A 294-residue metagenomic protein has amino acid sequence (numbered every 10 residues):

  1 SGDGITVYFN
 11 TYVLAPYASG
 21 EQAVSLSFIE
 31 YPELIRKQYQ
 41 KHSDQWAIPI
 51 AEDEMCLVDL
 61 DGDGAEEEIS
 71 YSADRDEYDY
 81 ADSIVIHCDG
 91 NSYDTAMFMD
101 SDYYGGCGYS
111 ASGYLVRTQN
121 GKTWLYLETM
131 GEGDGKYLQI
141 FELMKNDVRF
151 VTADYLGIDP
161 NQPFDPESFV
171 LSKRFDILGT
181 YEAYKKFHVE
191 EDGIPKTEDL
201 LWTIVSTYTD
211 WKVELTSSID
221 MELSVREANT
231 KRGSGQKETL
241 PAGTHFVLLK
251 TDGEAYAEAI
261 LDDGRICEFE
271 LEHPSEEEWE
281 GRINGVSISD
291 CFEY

Functional and structural regions predicted by a protein language model:
G2-I5, G105-V225: Short aromatic loop motif centered on NTY/YTY
F9, Y17-Q45, D199-I219, W279-Y294: Sequence/structural signature of beta-propeller modules and their immediately flanking N-terminal secretory/stalk
L14-L26, E30-Q40, V85-F98, Q139-Y155 (+1 more regions): Surface-exposed loop/turn elements that mediate protein-protein interactions on large endomembrane-trafficking
C56, G235-Q236: Short, conserved secondary-structure segments in the cores of folded domains
D59-D61, R117-T118: Calcium-coordinating acidic loop motifs
G64-E68, K122-T123: Glycine-aliphatic tripeptides that mark coil-to-beta-strand junctions in extracellular and membrane proteins
N229-S234: Short alpha-helix capping/helix-loop boundary micro-motifs
Q236-Y294: SH3/SH3-like beta-barrel superfamily modules
